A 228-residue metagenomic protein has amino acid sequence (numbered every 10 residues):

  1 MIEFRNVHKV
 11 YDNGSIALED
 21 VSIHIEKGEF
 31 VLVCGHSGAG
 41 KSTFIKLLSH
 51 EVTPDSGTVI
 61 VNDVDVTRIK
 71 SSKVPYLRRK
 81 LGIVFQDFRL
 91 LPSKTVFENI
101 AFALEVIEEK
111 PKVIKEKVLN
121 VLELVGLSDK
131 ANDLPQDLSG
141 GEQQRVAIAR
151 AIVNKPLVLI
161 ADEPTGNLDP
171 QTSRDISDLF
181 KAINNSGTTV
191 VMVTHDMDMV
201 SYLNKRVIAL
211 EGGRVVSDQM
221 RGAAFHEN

Functional and structural regions predicted by a protein language model:
S49: Helix-to-loop junction immediately C-terminal to a conserved catalytic motif
G57-D65: Conserved ABC transporter NBD signature motif
K94-A101: Short coil-to-helix segment of the ABC ATPase nucleotide-binding domain corresponding to the Q-loop/switch region
L134-L138, E142: Conserved ABC ATPase signature
V153-L157: A short, proline-enriched helix->beta-strand linker immediately N-terminal to the Walker B motif in ABC-type P-loop
L159-D162: Catalytic Walker B motif of ABC-type/P-loop ATPase nucleotide-binding domains
P170-T172: Helix N-cap at the start of a conserved alpha-helix in ABC-type nucleotide-binding domains
